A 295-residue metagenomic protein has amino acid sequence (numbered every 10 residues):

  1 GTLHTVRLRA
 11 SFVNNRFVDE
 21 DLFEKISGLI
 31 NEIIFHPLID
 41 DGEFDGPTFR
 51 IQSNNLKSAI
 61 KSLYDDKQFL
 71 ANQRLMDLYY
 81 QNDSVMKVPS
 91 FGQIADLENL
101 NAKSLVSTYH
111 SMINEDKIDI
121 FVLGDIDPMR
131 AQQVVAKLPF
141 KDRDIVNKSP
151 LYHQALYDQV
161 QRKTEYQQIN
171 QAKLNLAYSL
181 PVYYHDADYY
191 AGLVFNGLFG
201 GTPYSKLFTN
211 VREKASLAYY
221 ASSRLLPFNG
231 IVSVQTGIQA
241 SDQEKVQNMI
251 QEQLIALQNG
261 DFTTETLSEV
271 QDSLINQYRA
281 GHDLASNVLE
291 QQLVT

Functional and structural regions predicted by a protein language model:
G1-E32, F69-G92, K117-L123, L176 (+3 more regions): M16 family metallopeptidases and their MPP-like homologs
D19-F23, G42-F49, Q68, E98 (+3 more regions): Solvent-exposed, acidic/flexible segments
I33-H36, V134-D142, Q253-L257: Conserved short hydrophobic interaction patches
H36-I60, K148-L156, E252, A256-G281: Acidic/histidine-enriched alpha-helical segments
L63-Y64: Glycine-rich, mobile lid/loop segments that gate access to catalytic sites or pores
M86, A95, S111-Y183: An aromatic/glycine/proline-enriched structural segment found at the starts of mature extracellular/organellar domains
